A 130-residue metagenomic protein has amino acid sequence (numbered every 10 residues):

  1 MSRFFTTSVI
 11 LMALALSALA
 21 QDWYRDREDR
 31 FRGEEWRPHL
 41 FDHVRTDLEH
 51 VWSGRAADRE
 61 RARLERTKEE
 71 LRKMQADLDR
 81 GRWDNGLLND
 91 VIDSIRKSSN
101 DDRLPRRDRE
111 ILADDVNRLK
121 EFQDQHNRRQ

Functional and structural regions predicted by a protein language model:
M1-Q21: Classical secretory targeting signals
L19-Q130: Glycine- and aromatic-enriched low-complexity segments, predominantly in secreted/extracellular proteins and matrices
